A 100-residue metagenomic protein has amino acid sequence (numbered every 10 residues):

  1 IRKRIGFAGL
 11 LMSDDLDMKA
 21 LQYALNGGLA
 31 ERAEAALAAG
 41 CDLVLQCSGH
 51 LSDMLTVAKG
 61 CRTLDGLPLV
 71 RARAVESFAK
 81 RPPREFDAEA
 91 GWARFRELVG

Functional and structural regions predicted by a protein language model:
I1-E85, E97-L98: Second-shell residues forming the walls of enzyme active-site clefts
D87-A90: Long, compositionally biased low-complexity regions that are usually intrinsically disordered and enriched
W92-F95: Intrinsic-disorder/coil detector with helix-boundary
